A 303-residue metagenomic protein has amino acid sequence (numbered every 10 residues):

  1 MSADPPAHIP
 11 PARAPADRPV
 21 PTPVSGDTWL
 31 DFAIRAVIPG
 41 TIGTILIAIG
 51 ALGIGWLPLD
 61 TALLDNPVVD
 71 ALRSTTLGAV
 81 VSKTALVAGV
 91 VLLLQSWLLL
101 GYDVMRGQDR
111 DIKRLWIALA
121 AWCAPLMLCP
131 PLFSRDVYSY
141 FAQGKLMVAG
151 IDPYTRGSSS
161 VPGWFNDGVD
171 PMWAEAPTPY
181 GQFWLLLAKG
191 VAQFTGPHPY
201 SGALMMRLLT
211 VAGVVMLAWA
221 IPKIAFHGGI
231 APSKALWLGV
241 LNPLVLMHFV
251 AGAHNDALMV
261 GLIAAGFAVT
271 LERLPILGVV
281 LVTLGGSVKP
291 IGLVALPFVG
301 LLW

Functional and structural regions predicted by a protein language model:
M1-L46, N66-P125: Start-transfer (signal-anchor) and selected internal transmembrane alpha helices of multi-pass inner/ER membrane
T41-A62: Alpha-helical transmembrane segments of multi-pass membrane proteins
V91-G101, L204-G228, W237, G261: Transmembrane-helix motifs of polytopic, lipid-linked glycan transferases
D109-I117, I221-P243: Transmembrane-helix signature of polytopic, membrane-embedded enzymes that assemble or transfer cell-envelope glycans
D109-V211: Intramembrane catalytic core of multi-pass membrane enzymes that act on lipidic substrates
P199, A203, V214-L217, W237-M259 (+1 more regions): Aromatic- and kink-enriched transmembrane "portal" helix at the membrane-lumen/periplasm boundary that abuts
M216-A220, M259-L274: Specific aromatic-rich, kink-prone transmembrane helix
V294-W303: Perimembrane helix-loop-helix junctions
